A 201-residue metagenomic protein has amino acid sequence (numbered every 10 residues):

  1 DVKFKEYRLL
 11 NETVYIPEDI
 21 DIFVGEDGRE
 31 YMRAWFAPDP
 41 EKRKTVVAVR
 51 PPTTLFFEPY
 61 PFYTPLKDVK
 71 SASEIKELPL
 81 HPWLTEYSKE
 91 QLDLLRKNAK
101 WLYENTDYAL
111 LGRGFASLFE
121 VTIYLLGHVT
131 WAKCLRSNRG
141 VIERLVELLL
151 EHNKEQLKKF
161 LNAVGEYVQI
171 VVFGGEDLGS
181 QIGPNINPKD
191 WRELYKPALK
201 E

Functional and structural regions predicted by a protein language model:
D1-P59: N-terminal accessory beta-strand-rich subdomains and adjacent acidic, glycine-rich linkers that precede catalytic cores
P38-E41, T45, V49-E201: Active-site loop segments of alpha/beta catalytic cores
